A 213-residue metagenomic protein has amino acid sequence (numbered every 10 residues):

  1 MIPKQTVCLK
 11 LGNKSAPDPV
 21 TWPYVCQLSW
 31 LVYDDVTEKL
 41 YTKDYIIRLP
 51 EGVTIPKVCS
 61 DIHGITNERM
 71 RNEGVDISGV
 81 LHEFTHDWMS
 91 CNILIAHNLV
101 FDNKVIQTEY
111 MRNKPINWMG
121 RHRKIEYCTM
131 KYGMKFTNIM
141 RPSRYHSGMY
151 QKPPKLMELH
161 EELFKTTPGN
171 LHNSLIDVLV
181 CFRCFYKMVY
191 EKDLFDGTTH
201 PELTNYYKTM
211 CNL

Functional and structural regions predicted by a protein language model:
M1-D18: Short acidic, Gly/Ser-rich segments with clustered Asp/Glu that frequently serve as metal-coordination loops in enzyme
K10, T21-I65, T85-L213: Metal-dependent phosphoesterase core characteristic of DEDDh/y 3'-5' exonuclease domains
S60-F84: Metal-dependent phosphoesterase signature
